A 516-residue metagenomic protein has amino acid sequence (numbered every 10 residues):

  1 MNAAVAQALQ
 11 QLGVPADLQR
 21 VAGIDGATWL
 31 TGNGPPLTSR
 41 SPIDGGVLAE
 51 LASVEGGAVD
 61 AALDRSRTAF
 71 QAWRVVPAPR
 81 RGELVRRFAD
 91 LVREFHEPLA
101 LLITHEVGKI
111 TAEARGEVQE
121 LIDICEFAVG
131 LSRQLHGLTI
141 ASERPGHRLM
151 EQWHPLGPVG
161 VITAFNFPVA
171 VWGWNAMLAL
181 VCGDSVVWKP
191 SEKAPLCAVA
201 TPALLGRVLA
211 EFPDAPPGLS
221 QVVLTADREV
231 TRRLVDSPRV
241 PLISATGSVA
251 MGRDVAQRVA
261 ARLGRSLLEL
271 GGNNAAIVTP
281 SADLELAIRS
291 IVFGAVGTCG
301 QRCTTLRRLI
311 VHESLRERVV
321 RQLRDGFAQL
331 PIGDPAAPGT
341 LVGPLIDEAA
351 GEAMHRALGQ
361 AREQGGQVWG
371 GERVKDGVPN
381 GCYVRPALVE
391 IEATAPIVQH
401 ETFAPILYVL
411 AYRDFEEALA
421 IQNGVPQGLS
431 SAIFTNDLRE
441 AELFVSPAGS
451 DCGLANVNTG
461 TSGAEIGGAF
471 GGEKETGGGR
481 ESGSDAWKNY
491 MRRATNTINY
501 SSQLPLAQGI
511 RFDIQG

Functional and structural regions predicted by a protein language model:
M1-D44: Hydrophobic face of amphipathic alpha-helices that form TPR/SEL1-like repeat modules and related alpha-solenoid
G34-L37, L306, L429: Short loop/turn microsegments at loop-to-beta-strand junctions
D44-E50, D214, R239-V240, I277 (+5 more regions): Conserved C-terminal structural/oligomerization subdomain of aldehyde/semialdehyde dehydrogenase
G45, R81, I103, C125 (+9 more regions): Residue-level signal for inorganic ion chemistry
G46-L135, G146: Glycine-rich loop-to-alpha-helix module at the N-terminal edge of alpha/beta enzyme cores
F70, R74, A89-H96, A100 (+19 more regions): Structural signal for hydrophobic packing residues in well-ordered secondary-structure cores of soluble enzyme domains
G137-L286, Y412: Rossmann-like NAD(P) dinucleotide-binding subdomain of oxidoreductase/dehydrogenase enzymes
L204-V208, A250-A393, A420, V457 (+2 more regions): ALDH superfamily catalytic-core signature
